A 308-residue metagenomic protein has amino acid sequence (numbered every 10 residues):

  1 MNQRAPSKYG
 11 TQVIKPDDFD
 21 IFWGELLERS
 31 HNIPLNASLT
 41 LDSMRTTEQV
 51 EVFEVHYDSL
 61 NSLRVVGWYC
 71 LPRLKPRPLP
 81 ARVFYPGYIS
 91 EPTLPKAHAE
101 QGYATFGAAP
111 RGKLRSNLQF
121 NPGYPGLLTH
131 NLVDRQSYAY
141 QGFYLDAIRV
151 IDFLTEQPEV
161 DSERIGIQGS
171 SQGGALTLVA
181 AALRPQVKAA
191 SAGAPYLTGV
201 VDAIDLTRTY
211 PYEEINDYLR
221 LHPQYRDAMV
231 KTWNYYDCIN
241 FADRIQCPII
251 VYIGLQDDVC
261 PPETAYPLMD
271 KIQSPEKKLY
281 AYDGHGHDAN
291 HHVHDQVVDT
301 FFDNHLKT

Functional and structural regions predicted by a protein language model:
M1-V50, T308: N-terminal targeting or regulatory segments adjacent to alpha/beta-hydrolase or S9 domains
G67-R73, R77-Y88: Short beta-strand element of the alpha/beta-hydrolase
T93-L145, D202-A203, T209: Cap/lid segment of the alpha/beta-hydrolase catalytic domain
L128-S171: Gly/Ser-rich "nucleophile elbow"/oxyanion-hole loop immediately N-terminal to the catalytic nucleophile in hydrolases
L178-Q224: Hydrolase active-site cap/lid region
I245, V251-I253, D257: Short beta-strand/loop motif that positions the catalytic acidic residue of the alpha/beta-hydrolase fold
L255-C260, D288: Acidic catalytic loop of the alpha/beta-hydrolase fold
L279-N290, V297, F301: Histidine-bearing beta->alpha loop at or near hydrolase active sites
